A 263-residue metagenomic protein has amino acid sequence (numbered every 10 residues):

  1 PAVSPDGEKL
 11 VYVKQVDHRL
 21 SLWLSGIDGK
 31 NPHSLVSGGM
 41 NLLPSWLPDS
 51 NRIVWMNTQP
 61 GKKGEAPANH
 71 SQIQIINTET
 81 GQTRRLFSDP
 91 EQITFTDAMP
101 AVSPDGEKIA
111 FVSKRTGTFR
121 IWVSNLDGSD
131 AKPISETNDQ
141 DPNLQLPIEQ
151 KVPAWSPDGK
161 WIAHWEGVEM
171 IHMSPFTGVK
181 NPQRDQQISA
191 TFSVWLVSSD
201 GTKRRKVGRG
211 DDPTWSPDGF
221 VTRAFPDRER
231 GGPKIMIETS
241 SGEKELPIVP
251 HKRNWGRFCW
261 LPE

Functional and structural regions predicted by a protein language model:
P1-E263: Sequence signature of WD/YWTD-type beta-propeller architectures
